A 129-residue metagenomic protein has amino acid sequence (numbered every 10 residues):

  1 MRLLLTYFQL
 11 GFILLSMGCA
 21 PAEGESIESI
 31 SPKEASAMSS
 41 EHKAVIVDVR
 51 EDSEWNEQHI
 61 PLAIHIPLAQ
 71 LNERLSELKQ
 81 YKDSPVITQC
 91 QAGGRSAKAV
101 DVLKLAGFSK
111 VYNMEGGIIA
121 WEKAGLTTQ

Functional and structural regions predicted by a protein language model:
R2-Q9, I13-A44, S53-P85, Q91-Q129: Rhodanese-like catalytic fold shared by cysteine-dependent sulfurtransferases and DSP/PTP-type phosphatases
I46-D48: Structural scaffold elements adjacent to functional motifs in cytosolic proteins
